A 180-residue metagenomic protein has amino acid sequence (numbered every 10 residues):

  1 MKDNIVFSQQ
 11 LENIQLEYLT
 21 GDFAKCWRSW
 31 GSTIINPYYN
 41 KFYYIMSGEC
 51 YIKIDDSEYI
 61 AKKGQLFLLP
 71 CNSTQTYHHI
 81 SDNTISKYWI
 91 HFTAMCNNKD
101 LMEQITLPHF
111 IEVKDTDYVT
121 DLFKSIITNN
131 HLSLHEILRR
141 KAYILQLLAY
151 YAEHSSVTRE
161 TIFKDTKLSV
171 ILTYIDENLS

Functional and structural regions predicted by a protein language model:
M1-E17, N129-H131, H135, E153-H154: A short, N-terminal "cap"/entry segment at the start of jelly-roll beta-barrel domains of the cupin/DSBH fold
I5, Q9-E12, R28-G31, P108-I111: Flexible, active-site-adjacent loop/turn segments at secondary-structure boundaries
N13-L16, P37-K41, V119, H135-I137: Short acidic/polar alpha-helix capping motifs at helix-coil junctions
E17-L19, K114: A structural detector for beta-sheet-dominated domains
L19-L107: N-terminal regulatory/effector-sensing and dimerization cores that precede helix-turn-helix DNA-binding domains
Y38, T84, I137-L138, K164: Short alpha-helical segments used as structural interaction elements across diverse proteins
K99-I162, S169-T173: Amphipathic alpha-helical segments enriched in hydrophobic/aromatic residues interleaved with Lys/Arg
N178-S180: Short helix/strand-capping hinge loops at secondary-structure junctions that flank key functional elements
